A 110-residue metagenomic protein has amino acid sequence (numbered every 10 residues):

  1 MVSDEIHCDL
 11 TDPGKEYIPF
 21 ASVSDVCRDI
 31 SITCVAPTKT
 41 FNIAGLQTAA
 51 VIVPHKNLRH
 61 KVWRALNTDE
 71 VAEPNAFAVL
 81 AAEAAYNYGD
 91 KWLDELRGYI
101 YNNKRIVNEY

Functional and structural regions predicted by a protein language model:
M1-S22: Conserved PLP phosphate-binding loop immediately N-terminal to the Schiff-base lysine helix in PLP-dependent enzymes
S3, R97, K104: Short amphipathic alpha-helical/adjacent loop interface patches that line ligand and macromolecule-binding sites
G14-K15, L46, N108: Short amphipathic alpha-helical segments
D25-Y101: Conserved core segment of the aminotransferase class I/II
N102-Y110: Short, intrinsically disordered, charge-balanced linker/junction segments flanking boundaries in proteins
